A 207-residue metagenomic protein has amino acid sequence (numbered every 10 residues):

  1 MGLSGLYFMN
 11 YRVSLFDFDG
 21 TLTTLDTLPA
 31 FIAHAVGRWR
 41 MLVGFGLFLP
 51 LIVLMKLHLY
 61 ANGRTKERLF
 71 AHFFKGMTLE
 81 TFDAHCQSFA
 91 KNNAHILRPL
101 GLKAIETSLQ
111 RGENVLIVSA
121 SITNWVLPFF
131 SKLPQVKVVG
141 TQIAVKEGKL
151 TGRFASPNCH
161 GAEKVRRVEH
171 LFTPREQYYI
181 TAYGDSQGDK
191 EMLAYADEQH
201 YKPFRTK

Functional and structural regions predicted by a protein language model:
G5-H58: Active-site neighborhood of HAD-like aspartate-dependent phosphohydrolases
M9, A84-H85, K91-K207: C-terminal cap/substrate-recognition subdomain and adjoining C-terminal extension of metal-dependent phosphatase-like
I32-A35, K66-H72, Q87-N92: Short acidic/polar alpha-helix capping motifs at helix-coil junctions
R38-M41, A61, E80-A84, P99-L100 (+1 more regions): Conserved alpha/beta cores of soluble small-molecule-handling proteins
V53-H58, T65-F74: Helix-loop "lid/cap" segments that line or gate small-molecule binding pockets
